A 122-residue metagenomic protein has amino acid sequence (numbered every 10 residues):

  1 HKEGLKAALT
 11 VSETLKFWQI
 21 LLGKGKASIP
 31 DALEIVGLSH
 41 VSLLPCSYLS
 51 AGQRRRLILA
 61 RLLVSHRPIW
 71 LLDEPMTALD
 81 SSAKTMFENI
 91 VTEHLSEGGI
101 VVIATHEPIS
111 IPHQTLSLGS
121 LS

Functional and structural regions predicted by a protein language model:
K2, A7-L22: Q-loop/switch helix immediately C-terminal to the Walker
K16, K26-V41: Conserved ABC ATPase "signature" region
P45-G52: Conserved ABC ATPase signature
L59, G98: Hydrophobic anchor residue at the start of the ABC signature
V64-P68: A short, proline-enriched helix->beta-strand linker immediately N-terminal to the Walker B motif in ABC-type P-loop
W70-E74: Catalytic Walker B motif of ABC-type/P-loop ATPase nucleotide-binding domains
S81-S82: Helix N-cap at the start of a conserved alpha-helix in ABC-type nucleotide-binding domains
